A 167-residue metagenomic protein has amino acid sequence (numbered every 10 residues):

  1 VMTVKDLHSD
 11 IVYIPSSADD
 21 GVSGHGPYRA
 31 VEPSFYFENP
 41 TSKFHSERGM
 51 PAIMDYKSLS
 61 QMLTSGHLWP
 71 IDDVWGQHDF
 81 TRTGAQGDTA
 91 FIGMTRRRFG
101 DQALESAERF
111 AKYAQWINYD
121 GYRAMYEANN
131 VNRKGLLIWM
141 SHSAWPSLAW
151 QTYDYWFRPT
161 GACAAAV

Functional and structural regions predicted by a protein language model:
V1: Active-site groove signature of glycoside hydrolases
V4-K5, E32-V167: Substrate-binding clefts and catalytic carboxylate motifs of secreted carbohydrate-active enzymes
H8-S17, G135-L137: Acidic/polar loop patches that form or flank catalytic/metal-binding clefts of enzymes that bind anionic ligands
I14-Y36: Short, surface-exposed recognition loops and adjoining beta-strand edges that mediate ligand/DNA contacts, enriched
